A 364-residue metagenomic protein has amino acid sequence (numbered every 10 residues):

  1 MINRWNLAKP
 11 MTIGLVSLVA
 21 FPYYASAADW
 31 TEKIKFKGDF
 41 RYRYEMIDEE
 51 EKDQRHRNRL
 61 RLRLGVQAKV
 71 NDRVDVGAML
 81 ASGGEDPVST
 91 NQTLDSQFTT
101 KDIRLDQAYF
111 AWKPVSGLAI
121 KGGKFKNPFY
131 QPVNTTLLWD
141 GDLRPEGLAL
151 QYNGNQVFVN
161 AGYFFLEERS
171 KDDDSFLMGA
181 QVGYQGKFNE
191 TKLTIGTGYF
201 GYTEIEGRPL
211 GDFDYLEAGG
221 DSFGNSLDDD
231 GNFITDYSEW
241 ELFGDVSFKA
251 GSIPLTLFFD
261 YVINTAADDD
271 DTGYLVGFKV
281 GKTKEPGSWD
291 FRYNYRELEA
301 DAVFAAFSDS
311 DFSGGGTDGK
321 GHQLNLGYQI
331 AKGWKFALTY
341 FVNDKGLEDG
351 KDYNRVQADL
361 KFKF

Functional and structural regions predicted by a protein language model:
I2, L7, M11-I120, L148-A161 (+4 more regions): Beta-barrel outer-membrane channel/assembly domains of diderm bacteria
Y44, P128, K284, L298-A300: Active-site/binding-pocket entry motifs
E49-K52, Q92-Q97, V133-L137, E167-R169 (+3 more regions): Extracellular loop and loop/strand-boundary signature of outer-membrane beta-barrel proteins
L64, F129-Q131: Glycine/charged-rich beta-loop-alpha catalytic/anionic-binding loops adjacent to active sites
K113-I120, P128, T135-K284, S288-F291 (+2 more regions): Signature for the C-terminal beta-barrel architecture of outer-membrane proteins
K124: Residues on the solvent-exposed faces and adjacent turns of beta-rich solenoids used to engage binding targets
P286-T339: C-terminal hydrophobic structural anchor segments that stabilize assembly/packing rather than catalytic chemistry
